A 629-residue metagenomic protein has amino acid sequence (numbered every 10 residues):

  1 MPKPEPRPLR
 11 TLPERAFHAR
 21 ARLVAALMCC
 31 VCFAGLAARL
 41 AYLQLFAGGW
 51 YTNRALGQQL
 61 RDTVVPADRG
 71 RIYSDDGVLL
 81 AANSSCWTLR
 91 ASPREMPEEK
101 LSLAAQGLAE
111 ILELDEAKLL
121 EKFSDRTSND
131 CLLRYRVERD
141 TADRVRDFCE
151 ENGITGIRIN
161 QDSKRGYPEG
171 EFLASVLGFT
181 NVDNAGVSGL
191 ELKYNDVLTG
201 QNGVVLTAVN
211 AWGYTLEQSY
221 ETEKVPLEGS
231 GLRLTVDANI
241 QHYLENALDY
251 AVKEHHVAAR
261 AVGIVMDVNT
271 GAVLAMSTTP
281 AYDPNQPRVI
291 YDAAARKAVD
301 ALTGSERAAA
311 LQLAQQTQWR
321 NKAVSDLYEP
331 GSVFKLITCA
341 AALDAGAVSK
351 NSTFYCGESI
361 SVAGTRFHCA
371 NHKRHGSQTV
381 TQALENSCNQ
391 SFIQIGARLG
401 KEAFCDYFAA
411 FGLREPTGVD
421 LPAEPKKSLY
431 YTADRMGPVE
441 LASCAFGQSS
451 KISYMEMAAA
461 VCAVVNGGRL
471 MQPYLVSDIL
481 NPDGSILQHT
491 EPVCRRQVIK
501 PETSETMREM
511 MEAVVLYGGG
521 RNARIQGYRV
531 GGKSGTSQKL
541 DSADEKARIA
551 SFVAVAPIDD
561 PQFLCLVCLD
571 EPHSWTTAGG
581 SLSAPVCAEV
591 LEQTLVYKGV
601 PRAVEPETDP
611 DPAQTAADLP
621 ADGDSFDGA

Functional and structural regions predicted by a protein language model:
M1-L302, Q318, L327, E402-G412 (+4 more regions): Periplasmic/cell-envelope proteins involved in peptidoglycan metabolism and beta-lactam response
P2-R7, A81, N210-T222, N269-V333 (+5 more regions): Beta-lactam-recognizing serine transpeptidase/beta-lactamase-like catalytic domain environment
